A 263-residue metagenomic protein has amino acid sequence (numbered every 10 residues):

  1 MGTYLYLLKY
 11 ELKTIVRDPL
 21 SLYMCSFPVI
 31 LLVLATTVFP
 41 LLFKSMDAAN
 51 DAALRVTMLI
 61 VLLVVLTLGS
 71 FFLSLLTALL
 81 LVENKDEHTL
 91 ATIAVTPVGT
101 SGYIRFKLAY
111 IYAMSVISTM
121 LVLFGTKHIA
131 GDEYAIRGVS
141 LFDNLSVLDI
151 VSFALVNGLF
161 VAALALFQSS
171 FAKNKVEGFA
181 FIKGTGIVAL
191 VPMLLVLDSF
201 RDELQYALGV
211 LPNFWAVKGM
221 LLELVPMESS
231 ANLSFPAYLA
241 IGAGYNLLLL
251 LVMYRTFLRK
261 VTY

Functional and structural regions predicted by a protein language model:
M1-P28, H88, T262: Aromatic- and glycine-rich beta-strand/loop motifs that create alpha-glucan
G2-Y6, D198-S230, P236: Short hydrophobic, aromatic-rich alpha-helical segments embedded in or entering the lipid bilayer of multi-pass
I15-K44, L59-L76, Y112-T119, I182-L195 (+1 more regions): Hydrophobic alpha-helical transmembrane segments of multi-pass membrane transport/permease proteins
P19-Y23, D149-I187: A structural motif at transmembrane helix-loop-helix junctions in multipass membrane proteins
A49, S74-T96: Transmembrane helix boundary and interhelical loop/hinge segments in multi-pass membrane proteins
L73, V98-G131, L239-N246: Selective transmembrane-helix segments that form parts of the transport pathway or gating/packing helices in multipass
A113-F160, L166: Secretory targeting signals
F167, L224-E228, L239-Y263: Junction motif at the cytosolic side of a transmembrane helix
